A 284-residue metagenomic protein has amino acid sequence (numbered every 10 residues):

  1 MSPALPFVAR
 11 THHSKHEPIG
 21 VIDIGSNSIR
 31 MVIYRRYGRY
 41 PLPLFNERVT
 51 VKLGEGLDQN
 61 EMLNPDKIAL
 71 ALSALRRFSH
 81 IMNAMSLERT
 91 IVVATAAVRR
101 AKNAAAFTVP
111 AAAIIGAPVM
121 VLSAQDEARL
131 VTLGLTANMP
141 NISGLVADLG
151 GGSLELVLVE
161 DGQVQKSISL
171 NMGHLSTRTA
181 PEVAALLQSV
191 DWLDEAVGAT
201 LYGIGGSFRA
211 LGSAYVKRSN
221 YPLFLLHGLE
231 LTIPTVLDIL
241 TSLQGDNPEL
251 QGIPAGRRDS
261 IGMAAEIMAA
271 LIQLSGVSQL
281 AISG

Functional and structural regions predicted by a protein language model:
M1-P18: Non-catalytic pre-domain segments flanking phosphatase-related domains
T11, P41, V146, W192-L193: Short secondary-structure boundary/capping segments
H13-L42: N-terminal basic/disordered segments at the start of proteins
H16-I19, I33-R36, K52, G56-L87 (+3 more regions): Helical "lid/coupling" subdomains associated with nucleotide-phosphate turnover
D23-S28, A147-S153, I204-S207: A short acidic Gly-Thr/Ser loop motif
Y40-V51: N-terminal glycine-rich anion-binding loops that anchor highly charged ligand groups
V92: Dinucleotide-binding Rossmann-like beta1-alpha1 core, especially the glycine-rich loop that anchors the ADP
